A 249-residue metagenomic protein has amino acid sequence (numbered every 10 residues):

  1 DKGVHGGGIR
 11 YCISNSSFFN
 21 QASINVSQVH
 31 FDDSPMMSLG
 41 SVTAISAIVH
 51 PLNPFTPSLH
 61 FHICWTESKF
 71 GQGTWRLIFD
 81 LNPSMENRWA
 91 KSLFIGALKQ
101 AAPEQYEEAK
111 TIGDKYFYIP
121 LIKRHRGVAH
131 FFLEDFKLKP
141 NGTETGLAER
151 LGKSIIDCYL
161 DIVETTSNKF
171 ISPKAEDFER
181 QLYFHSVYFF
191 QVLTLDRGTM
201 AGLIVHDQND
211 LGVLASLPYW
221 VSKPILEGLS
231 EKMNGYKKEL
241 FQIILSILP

Functional and structural regions predicted by a protein language model:
D1-M36, P140-V187, V192-L193: Gly/Pro-rich turn-and-neighbor structural signature
V4-L77: Internal mixed beta-strand/loop scaffold within catalytic domains of large alpha/beta enzymes
S41-A44, Q72-N82, K123-T143, V187-F190: Glycine-rich, often proline-containing surface loops adjacent to acidic residues and nearby aromatics that form
T56-S58, N87-A90, M200-L203: Short helix/loop capping segments that flank catalytic or ligand/cofactor-binding pockets
K69-T111: Compact, glycine/acidic-enriched structural inserts
K99-L147: Hydrophobic, aromatic-enriched interface-forming segments
K115-H130, E164-L211: An amphipathic alpha-helical core segment
L203-P249: TerminUS-proximal long segments
